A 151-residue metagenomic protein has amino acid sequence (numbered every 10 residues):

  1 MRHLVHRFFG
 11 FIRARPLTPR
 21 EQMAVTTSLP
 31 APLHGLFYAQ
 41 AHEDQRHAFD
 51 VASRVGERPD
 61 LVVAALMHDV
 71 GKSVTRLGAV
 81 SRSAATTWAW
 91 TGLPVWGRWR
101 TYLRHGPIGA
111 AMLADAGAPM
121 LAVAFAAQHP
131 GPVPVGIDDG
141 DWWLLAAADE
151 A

Functional and structural regions predicted by a protein language model:
M1-G35, V133: Non-catalytic interface/linker regions that flank or bridge core catalytic/transmembrane domains
F37-A151: Divalent metal-dependent catalytic cores for phosphoryl transfer on phosphate-bearing substrates
